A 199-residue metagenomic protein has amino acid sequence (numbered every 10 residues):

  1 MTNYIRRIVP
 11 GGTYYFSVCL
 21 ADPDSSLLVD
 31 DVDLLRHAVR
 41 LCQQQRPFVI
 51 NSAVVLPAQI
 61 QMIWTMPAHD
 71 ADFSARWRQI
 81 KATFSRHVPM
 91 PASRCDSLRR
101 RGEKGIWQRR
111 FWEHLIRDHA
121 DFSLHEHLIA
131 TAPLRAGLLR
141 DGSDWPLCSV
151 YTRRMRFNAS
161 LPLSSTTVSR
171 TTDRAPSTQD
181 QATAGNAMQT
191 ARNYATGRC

Functional and structural regions predicted by a protein language model:
M1-C199: Short catalytic/metal-binding and nucleic-acid-binding patches
